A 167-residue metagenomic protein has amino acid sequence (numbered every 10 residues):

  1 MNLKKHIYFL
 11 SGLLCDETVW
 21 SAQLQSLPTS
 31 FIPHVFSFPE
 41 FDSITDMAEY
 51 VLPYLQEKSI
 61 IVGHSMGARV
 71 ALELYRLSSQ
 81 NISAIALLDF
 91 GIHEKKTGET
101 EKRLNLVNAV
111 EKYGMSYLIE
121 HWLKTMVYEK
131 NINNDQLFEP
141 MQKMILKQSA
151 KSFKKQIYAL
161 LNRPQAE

Functional and structural regions predicted by a protein language model:
N2-T45: Conserved HGGG/HGGXW glycine-rich cap/lid loop of the alpha/beta-hydrolase fold
L3-K4, Q56-E57, Q80: Active-site acidic short loop of glycosyltransferases
A22, E73-L77: Active-site signature of alpha/beta-hydrolase-fold catalytic machinery across serine- and Asp/Cys-nucleophile hydrolases
F36, S43-S59: Conserved acidic catalytic loop of the alpha/beta-hydrolase fold
I44, R76-L77, N81-I119, T125: Flexible "cap/lid" loop of the alpha/beta hydrolase fold
I61-G63, L88: Short beta-strand immediately N-terminal to the catalytic nucleophile in serine-hydrolase-like folds
G63-G67, A71: Gly/Ala-rich beta-loop-alpha elbow adjacent to hydrolase catalytic centers
K95-G98, Y113-E167: Conserved alpha/beta-hydrolase catalytic His-Asp/Glu region
